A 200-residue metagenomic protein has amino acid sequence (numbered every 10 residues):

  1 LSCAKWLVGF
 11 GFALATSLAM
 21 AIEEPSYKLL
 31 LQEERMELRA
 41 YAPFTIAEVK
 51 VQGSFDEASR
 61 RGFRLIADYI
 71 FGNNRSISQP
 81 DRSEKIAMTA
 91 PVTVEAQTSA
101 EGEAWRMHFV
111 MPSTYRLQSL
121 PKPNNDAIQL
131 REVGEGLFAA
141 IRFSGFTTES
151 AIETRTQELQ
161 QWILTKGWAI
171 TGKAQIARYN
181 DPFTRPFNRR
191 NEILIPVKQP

Functional and structural regions predicted by a protein language model:
C3-W6, F12-P200: A solvent-exposed interaction/effector surface
